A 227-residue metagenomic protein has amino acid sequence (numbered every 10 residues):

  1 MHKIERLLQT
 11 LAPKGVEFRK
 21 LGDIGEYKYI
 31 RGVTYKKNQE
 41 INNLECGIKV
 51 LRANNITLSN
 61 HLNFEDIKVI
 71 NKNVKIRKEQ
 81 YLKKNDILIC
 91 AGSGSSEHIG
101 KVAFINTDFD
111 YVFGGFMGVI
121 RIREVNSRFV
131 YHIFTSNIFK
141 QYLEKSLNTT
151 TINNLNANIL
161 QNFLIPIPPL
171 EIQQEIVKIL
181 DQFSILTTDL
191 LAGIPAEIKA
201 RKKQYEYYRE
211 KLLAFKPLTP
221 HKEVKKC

Functional and structural regions predicted by a protein language model:
M1-C227: Charged, alpha-helix-forming regions
